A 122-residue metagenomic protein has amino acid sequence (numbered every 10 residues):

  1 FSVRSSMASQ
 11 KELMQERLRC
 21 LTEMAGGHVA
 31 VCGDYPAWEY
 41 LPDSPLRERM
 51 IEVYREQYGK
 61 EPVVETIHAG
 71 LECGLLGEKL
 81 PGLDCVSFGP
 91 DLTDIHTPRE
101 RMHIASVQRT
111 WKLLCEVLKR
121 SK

Functional and structural regions predicted by a protein language model:
F1-M7, H28-R47, H68, G74: A short beta-alpha structural unit
S2, Q15-R19, I51-R55, G77 (+1 more regions): Generic hydrophobic alpha-helical scaffold/packing signal
A8-M14: Short, conserved charged micro-motifs
Q10, Y35-T66, S106-R120: N-terminal/domain-start segments enriched in small and hydrophobic, helix-friendly residues, covering either
R19-G27: A common structural junction motif
M24, R47-M50, P81-F88: Membrane-targeting and insertion segments and their boundary/processing signals
V29, G33, R55-E56, V86 (+1 more regions): Generic signal for short, ordered secondary-structure residues within or immediately flanking folded domains
K60-V117: Zn-dependent metallopeptidase/amidohydrolase metal-coordination segment
